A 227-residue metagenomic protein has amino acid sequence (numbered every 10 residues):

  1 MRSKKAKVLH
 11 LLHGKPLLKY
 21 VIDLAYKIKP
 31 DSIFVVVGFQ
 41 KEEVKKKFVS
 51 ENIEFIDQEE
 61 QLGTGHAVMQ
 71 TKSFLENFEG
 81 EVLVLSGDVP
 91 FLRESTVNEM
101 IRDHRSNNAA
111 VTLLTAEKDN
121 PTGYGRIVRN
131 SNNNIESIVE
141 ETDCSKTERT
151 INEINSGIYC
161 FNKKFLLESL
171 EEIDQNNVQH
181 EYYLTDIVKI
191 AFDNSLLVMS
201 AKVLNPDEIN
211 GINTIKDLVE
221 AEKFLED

Functional and structural regions predicted by a protein language model:
M1-L12, I28, F48: Glycine-rich N-terminal loop/short-helix segment of MobA-like nucleotidyltransferase
L11, F91, C160, G211-I212: Short aromatic/basic micro-patch
P16-L85, F91-S95, E99-R102: Conserved N-terminal catalytic core of the sugar/cofactor nucleotidyltransferase
P30, E79, N107-V111, L196: Short, high-confidence coil segments that cap the C-terminus of an alpha-helix and link into the following beta-strand
E79, K118-T147: Rossmann-like NAD(P)H-binding beta-loop-alpha module
V82, G87, S95, L114 (+2 more regions): His/Asp/Glu-rich metal-coordinating catalytic cores of metallo-dependent phosphodiesterases/hydrolases acting on
S95-T122: Conserved donor-nucleotide/metal-binding helix-loop-beta segment in metal-dependent transferases, i.e., the alpha-helix
E136-D207, I215-E226: Catalytic-core segments of class I nucleotidyltransferases/pyrophosphorylases that form NMP-activated intermediates
